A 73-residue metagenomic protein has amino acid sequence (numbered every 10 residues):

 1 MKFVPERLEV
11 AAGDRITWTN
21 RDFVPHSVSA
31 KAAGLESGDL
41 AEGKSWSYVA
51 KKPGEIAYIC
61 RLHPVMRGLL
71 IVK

Functional and structural regions predicted by a protein language model:
M1-K73: Extracytoplasmic copper-binding redox domains, predominantly the cupredoxin/blue-copper superfamily
